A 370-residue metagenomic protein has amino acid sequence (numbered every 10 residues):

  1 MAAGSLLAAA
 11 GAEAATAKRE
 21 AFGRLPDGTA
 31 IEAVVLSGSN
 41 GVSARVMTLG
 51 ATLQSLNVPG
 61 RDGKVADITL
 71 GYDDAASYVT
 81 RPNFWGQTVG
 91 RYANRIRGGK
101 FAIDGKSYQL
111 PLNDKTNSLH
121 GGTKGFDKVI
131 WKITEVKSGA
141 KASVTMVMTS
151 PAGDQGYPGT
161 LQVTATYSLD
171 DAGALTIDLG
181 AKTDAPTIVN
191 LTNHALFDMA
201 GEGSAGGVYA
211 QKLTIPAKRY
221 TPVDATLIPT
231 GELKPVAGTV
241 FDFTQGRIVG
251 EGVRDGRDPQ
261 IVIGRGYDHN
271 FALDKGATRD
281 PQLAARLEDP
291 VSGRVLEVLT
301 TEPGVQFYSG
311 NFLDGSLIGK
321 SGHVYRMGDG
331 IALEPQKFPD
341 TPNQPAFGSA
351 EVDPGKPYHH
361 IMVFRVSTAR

Functional and structural regions predicted by a protein language model:
M1-A8: Bacterial N-terminal signal peptides
A10-A14: Sec/Tat signal peptide C-region and signal peptidase I cleavage site
A15-R370: An exposed, glycine/acidic-rich loop-and-rim segment of catalytic or binding clefts
